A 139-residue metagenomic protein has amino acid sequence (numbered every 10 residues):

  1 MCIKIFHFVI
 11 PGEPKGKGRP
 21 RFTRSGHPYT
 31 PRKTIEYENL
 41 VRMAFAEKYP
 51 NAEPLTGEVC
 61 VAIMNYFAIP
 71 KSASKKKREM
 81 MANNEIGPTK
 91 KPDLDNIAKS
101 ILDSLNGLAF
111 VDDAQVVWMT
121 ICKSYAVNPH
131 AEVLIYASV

Functional and structural regions predicted by a protein language model:
M1-V139: Acidic, proline/glycine-enriched N-terminal capping motif
